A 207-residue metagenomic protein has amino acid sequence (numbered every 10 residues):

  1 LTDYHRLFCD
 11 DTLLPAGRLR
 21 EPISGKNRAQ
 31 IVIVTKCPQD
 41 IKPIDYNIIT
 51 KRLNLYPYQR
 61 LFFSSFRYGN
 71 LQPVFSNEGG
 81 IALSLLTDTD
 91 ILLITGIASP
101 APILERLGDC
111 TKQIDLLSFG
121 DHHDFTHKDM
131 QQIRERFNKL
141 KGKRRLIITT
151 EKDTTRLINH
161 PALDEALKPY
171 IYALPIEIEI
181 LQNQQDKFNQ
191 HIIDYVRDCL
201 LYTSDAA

Functional and structural regions predicted by a protein language model:
L1-P57: Phosphate/Mg2+-binding loops and adjacent switch elements in nucleotide/diphosphate-handling enzyme cores
I23-R28, Y56, L85-L86, L163-K168: Short, conserved loop/helix-junction motifs that constitute active-site signature segments in enzyme catalytic cores
A29, G96, I147: Residue-level signal for inorganic ion chemistry
V32-P43, S64-Y68, I97, G120 (+2 more regions): G-domain G4 guanine-recognition motif of GTPases
D40-L53, F125-R136, I158: GTPase G-domain guanine-specificity segment
D88-T89, L93-H127: Redox- and metal-dependent alpha/beta enzyme cores, enriched for Fe-S-associated oxidoreductases and cofactor-handling
G120-H123, K168-Y195: Short, flexible loop segments at boundaries between secondary-structure elements
I147, Y202-A207: Conserved small/polar residues in nucleotide/adenosyl-binding loops
